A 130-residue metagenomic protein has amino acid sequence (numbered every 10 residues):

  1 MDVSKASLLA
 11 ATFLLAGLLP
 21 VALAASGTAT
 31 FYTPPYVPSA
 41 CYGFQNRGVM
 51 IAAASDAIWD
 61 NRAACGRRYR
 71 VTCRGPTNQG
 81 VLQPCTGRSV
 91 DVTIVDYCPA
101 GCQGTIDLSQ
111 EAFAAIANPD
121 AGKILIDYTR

Functional and structural regions predicted by a protein language model:
D2-R130: Secreted/periplasmic proteins
